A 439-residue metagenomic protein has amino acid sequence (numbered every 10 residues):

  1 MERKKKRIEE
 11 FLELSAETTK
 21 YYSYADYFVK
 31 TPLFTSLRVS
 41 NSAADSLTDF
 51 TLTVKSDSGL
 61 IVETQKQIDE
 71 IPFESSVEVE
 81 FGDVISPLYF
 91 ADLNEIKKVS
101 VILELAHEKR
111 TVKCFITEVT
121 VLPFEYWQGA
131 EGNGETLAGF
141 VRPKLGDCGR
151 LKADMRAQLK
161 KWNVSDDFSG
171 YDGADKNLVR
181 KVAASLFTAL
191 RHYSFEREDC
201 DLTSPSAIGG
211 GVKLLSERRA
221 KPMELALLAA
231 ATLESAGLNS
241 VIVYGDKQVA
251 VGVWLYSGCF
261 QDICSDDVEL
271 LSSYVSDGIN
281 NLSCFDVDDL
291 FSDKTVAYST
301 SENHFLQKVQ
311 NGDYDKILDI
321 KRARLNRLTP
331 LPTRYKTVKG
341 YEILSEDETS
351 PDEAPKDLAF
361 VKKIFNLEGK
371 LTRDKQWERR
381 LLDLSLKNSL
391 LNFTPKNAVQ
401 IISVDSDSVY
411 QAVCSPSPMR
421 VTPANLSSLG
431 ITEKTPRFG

Functional and structural regions predicted by a protein language model:
E2-G439: A structural boundary/capping signal
